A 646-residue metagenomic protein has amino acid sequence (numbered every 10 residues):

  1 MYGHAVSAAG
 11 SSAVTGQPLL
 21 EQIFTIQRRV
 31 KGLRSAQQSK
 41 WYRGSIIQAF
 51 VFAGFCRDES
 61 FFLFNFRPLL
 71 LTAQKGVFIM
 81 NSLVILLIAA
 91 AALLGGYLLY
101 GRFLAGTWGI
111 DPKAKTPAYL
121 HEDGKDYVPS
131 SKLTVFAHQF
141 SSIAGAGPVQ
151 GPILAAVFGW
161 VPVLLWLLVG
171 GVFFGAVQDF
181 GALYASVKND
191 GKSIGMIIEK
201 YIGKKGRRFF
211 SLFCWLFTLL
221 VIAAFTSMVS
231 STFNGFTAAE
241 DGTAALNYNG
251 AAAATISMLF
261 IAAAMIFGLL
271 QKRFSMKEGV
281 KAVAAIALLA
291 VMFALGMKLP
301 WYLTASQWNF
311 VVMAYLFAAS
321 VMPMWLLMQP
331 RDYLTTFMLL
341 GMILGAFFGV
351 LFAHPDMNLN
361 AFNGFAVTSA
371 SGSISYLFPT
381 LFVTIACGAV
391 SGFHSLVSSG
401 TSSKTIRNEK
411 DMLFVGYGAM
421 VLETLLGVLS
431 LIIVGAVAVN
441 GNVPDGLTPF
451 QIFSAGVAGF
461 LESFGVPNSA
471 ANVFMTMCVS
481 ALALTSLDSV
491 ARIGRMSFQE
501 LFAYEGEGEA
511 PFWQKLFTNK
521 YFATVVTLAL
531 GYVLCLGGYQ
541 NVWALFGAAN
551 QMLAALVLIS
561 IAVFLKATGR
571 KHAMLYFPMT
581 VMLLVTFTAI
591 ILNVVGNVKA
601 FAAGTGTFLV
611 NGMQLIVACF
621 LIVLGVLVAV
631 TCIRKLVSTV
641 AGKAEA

Functional and structural regions predicted by a protein language model:
F78, G95-V149, T336, Y376 (+1 more regions): Membrane-interface "cap" regions at the ends of multi-pass membrane proteins
N81-L98, A155-S186, G195, A254-F260 (+4 more regions): Extracellular loop-to-transmembrane helix junctions
R102-V128, L154, L164, L168 (+6 more regions): Flexible loop linkers connecting adjacent transmembrane helices in multi-pass alpha-helical membrane transporters
S131-G147, A305-M322, L334, G345-P355 (+5 more regions): Hydrophobic, membrane-embedded alpha-helices of multi-pass small-molecule transporters
A146-I153, G170-Q178, A182, S186-D190 (+5 more regions): Membrane-helix boundary/coupling elements in multi-pass transport proteins
K204-L219, G418-T424, A471, E500-L536: Loop-to-transmembrane helix boundary motifs in multi-pass membrane proteins
G268-R273, A287-F310, A318-S320, W325 (+4 more regions): Hydrophobic alpha-helical segments and their helix-loop junctions in multi-pass secondary transporters
V350-V367, V421-G456, S489: Extracellular/periplasmic helix-exit of transmembrane alpha-helices
